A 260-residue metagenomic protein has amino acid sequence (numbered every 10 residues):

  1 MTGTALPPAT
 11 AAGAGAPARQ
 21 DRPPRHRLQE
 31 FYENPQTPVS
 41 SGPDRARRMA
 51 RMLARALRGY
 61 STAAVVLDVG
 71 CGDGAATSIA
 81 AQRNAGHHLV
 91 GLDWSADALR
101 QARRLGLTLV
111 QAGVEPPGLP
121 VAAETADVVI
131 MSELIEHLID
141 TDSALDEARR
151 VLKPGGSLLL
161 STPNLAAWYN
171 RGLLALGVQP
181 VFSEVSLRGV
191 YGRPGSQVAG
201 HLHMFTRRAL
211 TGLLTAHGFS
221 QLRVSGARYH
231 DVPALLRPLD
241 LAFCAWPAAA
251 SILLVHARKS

Functional and structural regions predicted by a protein language model:
T2-A18: N-terminal auxiliary segments of SAM/dcSAM-dependent transferases
R19-R48, A75, W94, Q101 (+3 more regions): S-adenosyl-L-methionine-dependent methyltransferase catalytic module, highlighting the catalytic core
D44-T62: Conserved alpha-helix/loop element of class I SAM-dependent methyltransferases that forms part of the SAM/SAH-binding
A63-G72: Conserved class I S-adenosyl-L-methionine
G74-P117: Class I SAM-dependent methyltransferase SAM/SAH-binding core
P117-V128: A short acidic, Gly/Pro-enriched loop at the edge of an enzyme's catalytic core that lines a small-molecule cofactor
V128-I139: A short SAM/SAH-binding and catalytic strip from SAM-dependent methyltransferases
